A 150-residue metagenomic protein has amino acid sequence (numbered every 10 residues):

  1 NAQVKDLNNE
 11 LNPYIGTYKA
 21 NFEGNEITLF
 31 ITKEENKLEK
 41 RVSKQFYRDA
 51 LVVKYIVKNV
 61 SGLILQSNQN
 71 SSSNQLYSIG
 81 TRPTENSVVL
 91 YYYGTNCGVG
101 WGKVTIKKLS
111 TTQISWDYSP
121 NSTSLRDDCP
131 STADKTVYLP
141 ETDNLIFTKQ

Functional and structural regions predicted by a protein language model:
A2-K19, K44: N-terminal helix-cap/turn-to-beta initiation motif at the start of protein domains
A2-V4, V88-Y91, P130-S131: Short secondary-structure boundary micro-motifs
A20-N25: Short polar catalytic/cofactor-binding loops
I27-K103, K107-L109, D134-V137, E141-Q150: Central antiparallel beta-sheet cores of small beta-barrel/beta-sandwich binding domains
T112-Q113: Long, low-complexity intrinsically disordered regions enriched in Ser/Thr, Asp/Glu, Pro/Gly
W116-Y118: Extended, low-hydrophobicity segments enriched in charged/polar residues
N121-T136: Low-complexity, intrinsically disordered Gly/Pro/Thr-rich segments
